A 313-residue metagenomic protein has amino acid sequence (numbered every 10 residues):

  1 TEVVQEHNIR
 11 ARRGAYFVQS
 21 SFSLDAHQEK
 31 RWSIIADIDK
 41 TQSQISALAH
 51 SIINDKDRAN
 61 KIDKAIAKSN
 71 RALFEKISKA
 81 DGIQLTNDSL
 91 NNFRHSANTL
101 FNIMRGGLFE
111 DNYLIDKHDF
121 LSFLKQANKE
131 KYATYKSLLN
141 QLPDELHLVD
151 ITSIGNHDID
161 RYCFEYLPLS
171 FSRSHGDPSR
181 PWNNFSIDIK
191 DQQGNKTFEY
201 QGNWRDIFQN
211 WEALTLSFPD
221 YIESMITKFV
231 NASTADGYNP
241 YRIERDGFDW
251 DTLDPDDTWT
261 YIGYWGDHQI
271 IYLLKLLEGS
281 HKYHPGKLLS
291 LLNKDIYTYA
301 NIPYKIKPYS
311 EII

Functional and structural regions predicted by a protein language model:
T1-I313: Acidic, mature catalytic/reactive cores of soluble proteins
